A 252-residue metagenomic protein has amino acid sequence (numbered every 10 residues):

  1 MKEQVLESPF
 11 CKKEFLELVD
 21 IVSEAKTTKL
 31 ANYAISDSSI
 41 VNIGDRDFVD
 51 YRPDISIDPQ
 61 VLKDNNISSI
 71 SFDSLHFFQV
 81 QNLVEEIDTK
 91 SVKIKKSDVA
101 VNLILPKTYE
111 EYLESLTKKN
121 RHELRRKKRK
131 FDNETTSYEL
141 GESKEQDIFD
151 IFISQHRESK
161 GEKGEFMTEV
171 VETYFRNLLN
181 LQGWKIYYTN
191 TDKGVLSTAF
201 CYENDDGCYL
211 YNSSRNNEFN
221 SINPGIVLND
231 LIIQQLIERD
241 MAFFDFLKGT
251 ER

Functional and structural regions predicted by a protein language model:
M1-V41, L75-S221: A conserved beta-strand-loop-helix scaffold within acyl/acetyltransferase catalytic domains
D47-I57, S213-I222: A short, internal acetyl-CoA/4′-phosphopantetheine-binding micro-motif in the GNAT/acyltransferase core
Y51-D54, F72-V80: Structural motif
I55-V61, N220-Q234: Conserved acetyl-CoA-binding loop-helix of GNAT-fold acetyltransferases
I67-H76, L236-K248: Conserved GNAT acetyl-CoA-binding A-motif
R157, S213, I232-M241: Hydrophobic alpha-helix feature that most strongly marks membrane-spanning transmembrane helices and their immediate
R252: Cytosolic ligand/metal-binding cores
